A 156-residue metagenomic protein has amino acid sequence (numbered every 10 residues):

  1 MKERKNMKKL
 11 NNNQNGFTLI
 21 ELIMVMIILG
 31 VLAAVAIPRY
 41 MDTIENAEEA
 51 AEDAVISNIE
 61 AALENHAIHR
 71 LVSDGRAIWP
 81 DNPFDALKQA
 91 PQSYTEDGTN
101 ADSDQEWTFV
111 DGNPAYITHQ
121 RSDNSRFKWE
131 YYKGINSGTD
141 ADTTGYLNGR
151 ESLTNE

Functional and structural regions predicted by a protein language model:
M1-F17: N-terminal leader/signal peptides at the extreme start of proteins
N13-T43: N-terminal single-pass transmembrane signal-anchor helix
D42-A47, W79: Conserved interaction-surface patches within small, structured recognition/assembly domains
E45-D74: Membrane-proximal N-terminal amphipathic helix
A51, V72-G75, D111, G134-Y146: Short, surface-exposed loop and linker segments with low hydrophobicity and enrichment for Pro/Ser/Thr
I68-F127: Extracellular/periplasmic head regions of type IV pilus-like filament subunits
I117-E156: Short, surface-exposed interaction loops/tails
